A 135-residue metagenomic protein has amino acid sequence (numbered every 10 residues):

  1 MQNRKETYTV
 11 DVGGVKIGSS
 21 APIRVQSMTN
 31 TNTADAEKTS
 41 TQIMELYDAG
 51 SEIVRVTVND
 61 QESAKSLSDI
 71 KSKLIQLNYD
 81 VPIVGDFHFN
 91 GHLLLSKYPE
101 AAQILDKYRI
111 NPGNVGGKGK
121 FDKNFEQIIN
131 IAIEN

Functional and structural regions predicted by a protein language model:
M1-S27, I133: N-terminal amphipathic alpha-helix/helix-capping segment at the start of soluble metabolic enzymes
S20, A34-T41, Q61-K65, K123: Conserved active-site and cofactor/substrate-binding residues in soluble primary-metabolism enzymes
S20-P22, M28-N30, V56-Q61: Acidic/polar N-terminal loop/beta-strand segments that form early-domain functional surfaces
P22, N32, D80-P82: Short, solvent-exposed linear motifs at loop/edge-of-secondary-structure regions
Q26-A34, K38, I53: Conserved mixed alpha/beta catalytic, RNA-binding, or beta-rich assembly cores of soluble enzyme, regulatory
T33-E45, H92-P99: Short, acidic/polar
S51-N135: Active-site beta->alpha loop and helix N-cap motifs at the rims of alpha/beta catalytic domains
